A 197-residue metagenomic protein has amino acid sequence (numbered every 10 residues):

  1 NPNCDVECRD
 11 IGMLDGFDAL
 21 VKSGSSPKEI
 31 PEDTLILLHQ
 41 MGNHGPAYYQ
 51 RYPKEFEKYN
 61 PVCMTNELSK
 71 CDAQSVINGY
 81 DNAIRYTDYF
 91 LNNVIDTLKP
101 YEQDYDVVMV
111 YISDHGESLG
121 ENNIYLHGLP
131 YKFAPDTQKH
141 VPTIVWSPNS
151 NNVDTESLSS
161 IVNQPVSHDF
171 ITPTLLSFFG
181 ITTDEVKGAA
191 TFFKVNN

Functional and structural regions predicted by a protein language model:
N1-N197: Catalytic domains that recognize anionic headgroups
